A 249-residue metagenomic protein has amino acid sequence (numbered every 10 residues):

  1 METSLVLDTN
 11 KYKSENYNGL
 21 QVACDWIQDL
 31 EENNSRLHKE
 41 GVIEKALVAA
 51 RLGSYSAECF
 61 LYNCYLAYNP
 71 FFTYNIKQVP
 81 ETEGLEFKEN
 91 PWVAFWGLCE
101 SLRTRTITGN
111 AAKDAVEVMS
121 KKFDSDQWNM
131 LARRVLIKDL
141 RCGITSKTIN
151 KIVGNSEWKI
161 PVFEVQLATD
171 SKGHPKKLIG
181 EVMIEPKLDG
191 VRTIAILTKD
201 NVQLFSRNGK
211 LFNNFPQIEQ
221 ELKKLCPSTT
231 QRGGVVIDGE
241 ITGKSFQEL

Functional and structural regions predicted by a protein language model:
M1-E248: N-terminal nucleic-acid-engaging modules of covalent nucleotidyltransferase systems
